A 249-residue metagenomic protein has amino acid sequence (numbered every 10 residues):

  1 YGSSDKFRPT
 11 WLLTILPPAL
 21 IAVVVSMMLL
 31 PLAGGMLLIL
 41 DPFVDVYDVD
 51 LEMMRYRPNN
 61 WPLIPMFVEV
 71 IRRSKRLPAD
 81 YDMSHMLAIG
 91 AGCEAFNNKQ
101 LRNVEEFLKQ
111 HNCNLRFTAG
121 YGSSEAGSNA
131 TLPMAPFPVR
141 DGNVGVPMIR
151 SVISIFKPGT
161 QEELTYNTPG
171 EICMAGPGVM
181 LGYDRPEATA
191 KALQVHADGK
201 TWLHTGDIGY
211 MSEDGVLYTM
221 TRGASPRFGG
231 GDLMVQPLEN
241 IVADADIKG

Functional and structural regions predicted by a protein language model:
Y1-W11, P18-P62, S74-R76: Conserved AMP-binding/adenylation subdomain of ANL enzymes
W11-T14, I172-C173: Short, well-ordered beta-strand segments
M53, W61, G176, L181-G182 (+3 more regions): AMP-binding/adenylate-forming catalytic core of the ANL superfamily
P58-P62, R72-D141, V152: Gly/Ser/Thr-rich phosphate-binding loop
F67-V68, F96, V179: Alpha-helix capping/helix-boundary segments
G142-P147, G199-K200: Short Gly/Pro-enriched turn/cap motifs at secondary-structure boundaries
S154-C173, A192, Y210-D214: Conserved beta-loop-beta connector loops within the AMP-binding
